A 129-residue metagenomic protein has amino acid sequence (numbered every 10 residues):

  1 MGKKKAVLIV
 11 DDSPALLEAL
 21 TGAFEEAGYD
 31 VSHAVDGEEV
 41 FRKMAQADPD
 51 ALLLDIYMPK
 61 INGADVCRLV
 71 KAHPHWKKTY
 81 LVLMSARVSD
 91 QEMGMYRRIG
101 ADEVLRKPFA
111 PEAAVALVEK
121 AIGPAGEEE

Functional and structural regions predicted by a protein language model:
L17, P59-K60, R68, S89: The feature encodes the CheY-like receiver
E18-E26: Charged docking surfaces used in two-component/phosphorelay signaling
H33-A51: Acidic, metal-coordinating helix/loop segments flanking the phosphotransfer/catalytic sites of two-component signaling
A34-V35, K60-I61, V70: Hydrophobic residue at a beta-alpha junction that N-caps the helix immediately following a catalytic beta-strand/loop
D102: Short, glycine/charged-rich "phosphate-handling" switch motifs in NTP-dependent and phosphotransfer domains
F109-V118: C-terminal output helix
